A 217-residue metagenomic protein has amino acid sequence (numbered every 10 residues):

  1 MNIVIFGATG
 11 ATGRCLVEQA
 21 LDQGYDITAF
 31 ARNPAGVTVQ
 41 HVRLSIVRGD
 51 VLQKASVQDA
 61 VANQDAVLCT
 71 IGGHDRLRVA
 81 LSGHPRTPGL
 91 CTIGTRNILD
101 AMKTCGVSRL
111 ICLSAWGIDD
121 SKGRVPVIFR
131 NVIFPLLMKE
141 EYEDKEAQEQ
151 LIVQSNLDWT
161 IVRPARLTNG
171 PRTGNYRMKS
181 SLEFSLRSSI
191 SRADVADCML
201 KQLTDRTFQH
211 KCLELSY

Functional and structural regions predicted by a protein language model:
N2-A11, S180-Y217: Mid/C-terminal beta-alpha module of Rossmann-like enzyme folds, strongest in SDR-family dehydrogenases/epimerases
I3-Y25: N-terminal Rossmann NAD(P)H-binding glycine-rich loop of SDR-like oxidoreductase domains
F6, F30, L68-I71, L110-W116 (+1 more regions): SDR active-site strand-loop-helix element
T9, D26, P34, S82-G89 (+3 more regions): Conserved Rossmann-fold NAD(P)-dependent oxidoreductase catalytic core, especially the SDR/UDP-sugar
A35-I93, N97, A101-T104, L203 (+1 more regions): NAD(P)H-binding glycine-rich loop region in Rossmannoid oxidoreductase-like domains and their noncatalytic homologs
K122, S155, P171-Y176, Q202-K211: Glycine/proline-rich active-site loop of Rossmann-fold NAD(P)-dependent oxidoreductases
E149-P171: Conserved beta-loop-beta element that borders a ligand/cofactor-binding pocket
